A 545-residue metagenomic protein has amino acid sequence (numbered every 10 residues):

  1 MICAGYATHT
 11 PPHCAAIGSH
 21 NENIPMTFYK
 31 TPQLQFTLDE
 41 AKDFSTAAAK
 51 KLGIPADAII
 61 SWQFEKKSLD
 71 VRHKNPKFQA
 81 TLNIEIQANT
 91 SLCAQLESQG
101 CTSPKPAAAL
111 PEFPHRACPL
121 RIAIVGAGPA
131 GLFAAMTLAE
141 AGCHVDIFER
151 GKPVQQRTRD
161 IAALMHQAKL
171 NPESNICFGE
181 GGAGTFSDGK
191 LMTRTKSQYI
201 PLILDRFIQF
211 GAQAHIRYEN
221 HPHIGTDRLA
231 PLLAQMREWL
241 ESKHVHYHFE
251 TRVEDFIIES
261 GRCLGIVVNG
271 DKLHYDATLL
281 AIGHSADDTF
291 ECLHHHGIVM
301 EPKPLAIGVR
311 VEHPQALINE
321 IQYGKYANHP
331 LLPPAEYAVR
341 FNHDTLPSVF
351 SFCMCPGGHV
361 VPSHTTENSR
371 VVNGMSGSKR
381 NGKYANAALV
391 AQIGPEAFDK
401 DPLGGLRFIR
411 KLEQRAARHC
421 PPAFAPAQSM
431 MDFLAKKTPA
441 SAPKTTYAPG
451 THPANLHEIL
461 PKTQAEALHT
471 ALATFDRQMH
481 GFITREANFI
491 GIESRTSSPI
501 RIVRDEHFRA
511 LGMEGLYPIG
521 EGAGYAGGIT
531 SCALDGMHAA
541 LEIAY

Functional and structural regions predicted by a protein language model:
M1, P25-M26: Initiator methionine at the very start of the polypeptide chain
H9, H13, H20-N23: Intrinsic-disorder-associated, low-complexity terminal segments enriched in Asp/Asn/His/Tyr and depleted of Lys/Arg
G18-H20, D146: Surface-exposed charge patches in extracellular/virion surface proteins
M26-P76, L82-F186, K190-F210, A214-Y545: Residues forming the flavin
